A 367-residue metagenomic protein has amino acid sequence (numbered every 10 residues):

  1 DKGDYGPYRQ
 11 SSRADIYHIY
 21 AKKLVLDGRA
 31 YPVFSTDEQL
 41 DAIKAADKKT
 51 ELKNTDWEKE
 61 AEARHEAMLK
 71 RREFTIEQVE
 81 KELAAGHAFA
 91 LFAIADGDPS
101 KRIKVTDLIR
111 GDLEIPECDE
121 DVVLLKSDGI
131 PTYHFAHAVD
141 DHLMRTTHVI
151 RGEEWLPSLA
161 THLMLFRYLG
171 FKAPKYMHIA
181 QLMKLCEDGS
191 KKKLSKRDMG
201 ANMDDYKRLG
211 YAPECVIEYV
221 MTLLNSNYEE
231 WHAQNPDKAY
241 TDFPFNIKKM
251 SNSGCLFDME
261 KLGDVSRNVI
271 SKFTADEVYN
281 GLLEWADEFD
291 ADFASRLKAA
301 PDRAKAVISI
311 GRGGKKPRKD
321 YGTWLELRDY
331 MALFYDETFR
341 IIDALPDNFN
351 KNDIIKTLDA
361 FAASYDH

Functional and structural regions predicted by a protein language model:
D1-Y20: Aromatic/His-enriched, Gly/Pro-containing loop or helix-boundary segments that lie immediately adjacent to catalytic
K2-D4, M144, G200: Short glycine-enriched loop/turn motifs at secondary-structure junctions
P7-Q10, G152, Y206, N252: Short, charged/polar micro-motifs that form catalytic or ligand-binding hotspots
Q10, K23-L26, A30-K193, N202 (+1 more regions): Active-site cores that bind ATP or allylic diphosphates and position pyrophosphate for catalysis
R13, Y17, S158, A212: Hydrophobic (often cysteine-bearing) scaffold residues that line and stabilize catalytic clefts of nucleotide/cofactor
H18-V25, I217-V220: Non-transmembrane alpha-helical segments in soluble domains of secreted/periplasmic/extracellular proteins
L169-Y365: Catalytic adenosine-cofactor/nucleotide-binding cores of aminoacyl-tRNA synthetases and other
